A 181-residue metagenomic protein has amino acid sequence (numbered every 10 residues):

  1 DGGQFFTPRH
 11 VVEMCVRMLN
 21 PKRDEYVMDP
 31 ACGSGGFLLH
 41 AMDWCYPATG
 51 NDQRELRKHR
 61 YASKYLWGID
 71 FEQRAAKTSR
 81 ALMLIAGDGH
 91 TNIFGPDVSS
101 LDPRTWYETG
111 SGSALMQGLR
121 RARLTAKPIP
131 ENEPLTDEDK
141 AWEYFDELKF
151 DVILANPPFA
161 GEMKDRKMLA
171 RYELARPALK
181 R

Functional and structural regions predicted by a protein language model:
Q4-P8, A178-R181: Short acidic-aromatic active-site loops that bind/stabilize oxyanions
F5-E138, Y144-V152, A160: Conserved S-adenosyl-L-methionine
F159-R181: Mobile active-site "lid"/loop adjacent to the S-adenosyl-L-methionine
